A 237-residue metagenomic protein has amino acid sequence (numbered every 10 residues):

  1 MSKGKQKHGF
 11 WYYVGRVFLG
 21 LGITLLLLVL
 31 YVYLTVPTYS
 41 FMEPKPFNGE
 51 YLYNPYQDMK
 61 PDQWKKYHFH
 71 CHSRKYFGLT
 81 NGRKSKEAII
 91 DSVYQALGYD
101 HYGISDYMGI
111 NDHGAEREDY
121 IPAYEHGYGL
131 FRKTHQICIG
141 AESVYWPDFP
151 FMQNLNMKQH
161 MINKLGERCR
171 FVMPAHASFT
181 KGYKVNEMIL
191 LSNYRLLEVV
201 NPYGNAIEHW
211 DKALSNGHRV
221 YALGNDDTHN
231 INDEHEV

Functional and structural regions predicted by a protein language model:
M1-V14: N-terminal Lys/Arg-rich, disordered targeting/topogenic segments
G4, Y33-A175, K184, L190-S192 (+3 more regions): A metal-dependent hydrolase metal-coordination microenvironment
G15-T35: Hydrophobic membrane-insertion alpha-helices, especially the h-region of bacterial N-terminal signal peptides
D233-V237: Anionic-ligand-binding alpha/beta catalytic cores of soluble enzymes and soluble regulatory domains that recognize
